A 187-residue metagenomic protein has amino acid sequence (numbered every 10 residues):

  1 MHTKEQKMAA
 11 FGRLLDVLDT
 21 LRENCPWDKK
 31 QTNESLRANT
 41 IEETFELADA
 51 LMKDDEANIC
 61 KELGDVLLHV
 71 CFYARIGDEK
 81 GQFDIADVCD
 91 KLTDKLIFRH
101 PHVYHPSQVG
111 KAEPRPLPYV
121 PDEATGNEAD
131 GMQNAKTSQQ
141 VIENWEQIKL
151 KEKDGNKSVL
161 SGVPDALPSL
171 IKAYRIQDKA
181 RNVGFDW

Functional and structural regions predicted by a protein language model:
M1-E62, L68-W187: Flexible "arm" and connector segments at domain edges
